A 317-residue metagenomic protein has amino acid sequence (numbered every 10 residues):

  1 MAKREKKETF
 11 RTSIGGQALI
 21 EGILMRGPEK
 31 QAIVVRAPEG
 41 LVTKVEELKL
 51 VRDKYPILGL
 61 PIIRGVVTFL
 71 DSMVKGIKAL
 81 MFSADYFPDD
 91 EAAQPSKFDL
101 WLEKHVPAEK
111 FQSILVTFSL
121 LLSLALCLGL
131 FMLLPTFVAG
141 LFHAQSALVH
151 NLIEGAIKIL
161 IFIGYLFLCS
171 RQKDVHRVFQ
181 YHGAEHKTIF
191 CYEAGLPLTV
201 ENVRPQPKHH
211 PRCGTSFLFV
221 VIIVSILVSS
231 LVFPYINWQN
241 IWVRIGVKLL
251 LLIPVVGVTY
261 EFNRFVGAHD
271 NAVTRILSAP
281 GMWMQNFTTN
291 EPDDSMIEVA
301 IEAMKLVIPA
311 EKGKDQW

Functional and structural regions predicted by a protein language model:
M1-P88: Divalent-cation
A2-L19, I23-M25, P95, Q145 (+2 more regions): Polar-ligand-bearing catalytic/cofactor-coordination segments of membrane-embedded or membrane-tethered inner-membrane
E5-S13, A18-L19, R52-G59, L100-V116 (+1 more regions): Cytosolic juxtamembrane amphipathic/interface segments immediately preceding and feeding into a transmembrane helix
L60-F82, I153-V178, L252-A268: Hydrophobic alpha-helical membrane-embedded segments
F82-S83, S123-S146, V221-G246, Y260: Juxtamembrane "helix exit" motif at the C-terminal ends of alpha-helical transmembrane segments in multi-pass membrane
D90-F142, S146, H150-Q172: Hydrophobic alpha-helical segments characteristic of transmembrane helices in integral membrane transporters
D99-K110, F137-I153, F233-G246, F265-R275 (+1 more regions): Membrane interface segments of multi-pass transport proteins and intramembrane proteases
F111-G129, Q206-L231: Transmembrane alpha-helical segments and their cytosolic interface motifs in multi-pass membrane proteins
